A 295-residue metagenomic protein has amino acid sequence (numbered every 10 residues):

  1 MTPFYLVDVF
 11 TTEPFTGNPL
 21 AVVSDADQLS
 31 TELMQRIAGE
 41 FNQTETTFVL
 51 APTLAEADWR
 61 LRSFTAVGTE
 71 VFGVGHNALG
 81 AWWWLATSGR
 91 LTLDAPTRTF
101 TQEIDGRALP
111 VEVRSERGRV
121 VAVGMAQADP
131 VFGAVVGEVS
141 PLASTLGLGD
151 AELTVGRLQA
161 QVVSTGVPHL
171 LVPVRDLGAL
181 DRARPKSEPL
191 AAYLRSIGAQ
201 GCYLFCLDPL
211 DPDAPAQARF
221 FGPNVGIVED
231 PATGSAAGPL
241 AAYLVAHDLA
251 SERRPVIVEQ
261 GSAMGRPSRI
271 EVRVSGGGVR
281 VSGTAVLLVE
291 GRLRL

Functional and structural regions predicted by a protein language model:
M1-V74, L79-L295: Active-site proximal loop and beta-alpha junction motif in alpha/beta enzyme cores
